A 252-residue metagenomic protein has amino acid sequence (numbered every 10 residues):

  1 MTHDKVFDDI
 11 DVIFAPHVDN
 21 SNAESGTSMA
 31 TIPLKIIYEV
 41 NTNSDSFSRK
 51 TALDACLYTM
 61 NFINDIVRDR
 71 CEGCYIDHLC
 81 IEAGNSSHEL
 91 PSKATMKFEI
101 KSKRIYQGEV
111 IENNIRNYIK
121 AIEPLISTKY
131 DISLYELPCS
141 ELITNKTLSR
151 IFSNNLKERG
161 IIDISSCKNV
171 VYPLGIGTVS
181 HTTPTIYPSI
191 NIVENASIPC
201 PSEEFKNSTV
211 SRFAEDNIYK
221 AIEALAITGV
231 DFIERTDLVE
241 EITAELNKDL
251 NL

Functional and structural regions predicted by a protein language model:
M1-P91, L174: Histidine/acidic-residue-rich, glycine-tolerant segments that coordinate divalent metal ions
L53, L57-L252: Metal-dependent amide/peptide-bond hydrolase catalytic core, centered on the "pita-bread" metallohydrolase fold
